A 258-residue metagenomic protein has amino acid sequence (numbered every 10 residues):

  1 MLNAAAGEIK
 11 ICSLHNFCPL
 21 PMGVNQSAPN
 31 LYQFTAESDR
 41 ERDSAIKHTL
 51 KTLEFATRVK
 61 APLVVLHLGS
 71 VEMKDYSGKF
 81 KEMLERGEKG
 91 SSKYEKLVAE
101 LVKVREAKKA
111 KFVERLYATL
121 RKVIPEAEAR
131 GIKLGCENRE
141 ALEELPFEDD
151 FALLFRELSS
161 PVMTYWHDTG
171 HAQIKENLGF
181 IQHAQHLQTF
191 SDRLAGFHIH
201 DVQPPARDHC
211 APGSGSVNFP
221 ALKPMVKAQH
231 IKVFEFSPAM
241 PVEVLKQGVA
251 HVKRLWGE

Functional and structural regions predicted by a protein language model:
M1, N25, V244: Metal-dependent catalytic neighborhoods of phosphoester/phosphodiester hydrolases
M1-E8, S13-H15: Aromatic-lined substrate-binding rim segments of carbohydrate-active enzymes
A5-G7, K51-L63, D75, Y117-R121 (+1 more regions): Histidine-acidic metal/acid-base catalytic patches
I11-S13, L66, C136, H167 (+1 more regions): Hydrophobic residues in well-ordered beta-strands that form the structural core
H15, Y32, C210: Flexible, active-site-adjacent loop/turn segments at secondary-structure boundaries
H15-G23, G69-V71: Short glycine-enriched loops at secondary-structure junctions
A28, Y32-T164: Active-site acidic/histidine proton-transfer and metal-coordination neighborhood in alpha/beta enzyme cores
